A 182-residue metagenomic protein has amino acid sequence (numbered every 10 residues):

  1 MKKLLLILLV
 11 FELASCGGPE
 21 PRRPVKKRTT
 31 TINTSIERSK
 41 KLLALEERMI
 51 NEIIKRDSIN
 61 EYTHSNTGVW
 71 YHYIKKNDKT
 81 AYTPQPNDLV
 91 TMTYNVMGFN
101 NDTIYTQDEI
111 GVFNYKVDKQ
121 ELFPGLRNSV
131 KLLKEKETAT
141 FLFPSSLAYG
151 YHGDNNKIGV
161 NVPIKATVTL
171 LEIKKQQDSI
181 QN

Functional and structural regions predicted by a protein language model:
M1-C16: Sec-dependent bacterial lipoprotein signal peptides
C16-N182: Cross-family detector of peptidyl-prolyl cis-trans isomerase
